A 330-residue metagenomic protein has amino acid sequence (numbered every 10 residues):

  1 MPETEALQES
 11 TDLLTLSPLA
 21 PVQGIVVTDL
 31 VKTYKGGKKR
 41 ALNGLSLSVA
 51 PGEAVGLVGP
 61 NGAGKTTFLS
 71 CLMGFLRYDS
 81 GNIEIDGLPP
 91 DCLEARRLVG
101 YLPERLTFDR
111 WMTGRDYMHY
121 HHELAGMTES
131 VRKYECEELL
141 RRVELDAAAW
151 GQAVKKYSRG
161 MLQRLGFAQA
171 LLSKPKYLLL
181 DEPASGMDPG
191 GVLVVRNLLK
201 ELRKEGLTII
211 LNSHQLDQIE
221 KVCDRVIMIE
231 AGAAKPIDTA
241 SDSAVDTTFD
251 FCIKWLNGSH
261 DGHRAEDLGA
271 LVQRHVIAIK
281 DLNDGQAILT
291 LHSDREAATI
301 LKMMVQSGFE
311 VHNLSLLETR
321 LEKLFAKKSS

Functional and structural regions predicted by a protein language model:
L16-V27, V31-G44: A short, flexible loop at the N-terminus of ABC-type nucleotide-binding domains that lies
V58-P60: The feature captures the beta-strand-to-loop junction immediately N-terminal to the Walker
G81-A95: Conserved ABC transporter NBD signature motif
H119, E123, V131-A149: Conserved ABC ATPase "signature" region
F167: Hydrophobic anchor residue at the start of the ABC signature
L178-E182: Catalytic Walker B motif of ABC-type/P-loop ATPase nucleotide-binding domains
R196-I288: ABC transporter nucleotide-binding domain
